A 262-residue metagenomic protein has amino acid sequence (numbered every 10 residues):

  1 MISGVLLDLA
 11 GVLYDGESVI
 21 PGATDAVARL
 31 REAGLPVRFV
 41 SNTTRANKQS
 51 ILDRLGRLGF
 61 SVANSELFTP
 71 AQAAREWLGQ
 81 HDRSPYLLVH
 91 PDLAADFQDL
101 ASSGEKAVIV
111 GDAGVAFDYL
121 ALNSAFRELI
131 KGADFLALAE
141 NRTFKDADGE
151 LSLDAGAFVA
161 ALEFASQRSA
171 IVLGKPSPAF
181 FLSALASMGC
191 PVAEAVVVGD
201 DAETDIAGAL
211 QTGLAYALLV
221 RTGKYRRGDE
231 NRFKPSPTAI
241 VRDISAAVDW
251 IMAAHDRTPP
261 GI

Functional and structural regions predicted by a protein language model:
M1-L35, T44-F68, Q72-I262: Asp-based, Mg2+/Mn2+-dependent phosphohydrolase catalytic module
